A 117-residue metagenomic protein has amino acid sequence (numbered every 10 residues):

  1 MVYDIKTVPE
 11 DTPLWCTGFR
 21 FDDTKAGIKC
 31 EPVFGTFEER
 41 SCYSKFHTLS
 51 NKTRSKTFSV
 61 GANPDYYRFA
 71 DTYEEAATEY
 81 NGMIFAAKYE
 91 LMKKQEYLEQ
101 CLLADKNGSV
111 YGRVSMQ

Functional and structural regions predicted by a protein language model:
M1-Y3, T7-E10, S109-Q117: Short intrinsically disordered terminal tails
V2-T24: Short coil-to-beta transition motif at edge beta-strands of beta-rich domains
P9-E10, R40-Y43, T53: A short, compositionally biased
L14-C16, V33, F69: Hydrophobic beta-strand residues in large extracellular and virion-surface proteins
F21-S41: Short beta-strand-centered aromatic/proline hotspots
K45-Q117: Intrinsically disordered, low-complexity, charged/polar segments
